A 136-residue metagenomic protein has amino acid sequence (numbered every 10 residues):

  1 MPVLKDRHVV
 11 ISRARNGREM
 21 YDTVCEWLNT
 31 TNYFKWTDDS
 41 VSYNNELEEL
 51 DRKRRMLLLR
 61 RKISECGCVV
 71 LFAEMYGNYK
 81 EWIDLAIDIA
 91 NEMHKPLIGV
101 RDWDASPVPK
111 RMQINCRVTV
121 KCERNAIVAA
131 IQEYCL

Functional and structural regions predicted by a protein language model:
M1-E65, L136: Conserved N-terminal substructure of TIR/SEFIR domains
S12-R13, A73, R101: Short beta-strand/turn micro-motifs composed of small residues that flank or help shape donor/cofactor-binding pockets
K53-M56, D84, R124: Structural motif corresponding to alpha-helix initiation and N-cap regions
C68-V70: Inter-motif core of Ras-like GTPase G domains
M75-E92: Conserved TIR/SEFIR loop-to-helix hotspot centered on a Trp-containing motif with a nearby acidic residue
E92-V100: A short helix->loop->beta-strand "cap" motif at the edges of active sites that frequently abuts
W103-V120: Glycine-rich, charge-decorated loop segments at or immediately adjacent to ligand/cofactor-binding or catalytic sites
T119-L136: C-terminal helix of von Willebrand factor
